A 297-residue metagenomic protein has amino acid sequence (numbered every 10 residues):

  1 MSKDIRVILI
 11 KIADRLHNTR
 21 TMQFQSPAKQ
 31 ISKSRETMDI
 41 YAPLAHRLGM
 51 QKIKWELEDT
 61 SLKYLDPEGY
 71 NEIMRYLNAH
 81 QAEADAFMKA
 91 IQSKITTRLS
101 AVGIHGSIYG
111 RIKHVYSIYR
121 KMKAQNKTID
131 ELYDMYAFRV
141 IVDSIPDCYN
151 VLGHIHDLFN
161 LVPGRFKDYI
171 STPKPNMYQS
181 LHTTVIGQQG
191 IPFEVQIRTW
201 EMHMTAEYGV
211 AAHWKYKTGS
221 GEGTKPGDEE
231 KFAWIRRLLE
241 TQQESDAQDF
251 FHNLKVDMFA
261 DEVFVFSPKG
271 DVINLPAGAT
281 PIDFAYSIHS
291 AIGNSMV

Functional and structural regions predicted by a protein language model:
S2-I8, R15-V297: Nucleic-acid processing machinery
